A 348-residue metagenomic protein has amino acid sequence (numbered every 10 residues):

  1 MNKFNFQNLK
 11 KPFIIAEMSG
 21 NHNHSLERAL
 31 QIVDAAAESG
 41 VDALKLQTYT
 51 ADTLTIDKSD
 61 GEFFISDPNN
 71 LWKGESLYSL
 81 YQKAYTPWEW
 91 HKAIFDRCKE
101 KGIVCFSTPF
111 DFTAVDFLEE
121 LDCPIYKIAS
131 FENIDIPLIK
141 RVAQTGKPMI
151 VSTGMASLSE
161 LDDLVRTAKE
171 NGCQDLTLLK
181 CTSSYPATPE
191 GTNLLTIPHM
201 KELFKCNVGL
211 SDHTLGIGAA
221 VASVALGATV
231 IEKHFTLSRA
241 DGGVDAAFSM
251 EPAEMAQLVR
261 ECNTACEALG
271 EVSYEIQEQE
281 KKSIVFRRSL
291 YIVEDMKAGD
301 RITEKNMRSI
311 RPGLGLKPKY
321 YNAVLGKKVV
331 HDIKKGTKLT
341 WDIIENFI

Functional and structural regions predicted by a protein language model:
M1-I348: Catalytic cores and adjacent flexible loops of soluble metabolic enzymes that perform enolate/carbanion chemistry on
